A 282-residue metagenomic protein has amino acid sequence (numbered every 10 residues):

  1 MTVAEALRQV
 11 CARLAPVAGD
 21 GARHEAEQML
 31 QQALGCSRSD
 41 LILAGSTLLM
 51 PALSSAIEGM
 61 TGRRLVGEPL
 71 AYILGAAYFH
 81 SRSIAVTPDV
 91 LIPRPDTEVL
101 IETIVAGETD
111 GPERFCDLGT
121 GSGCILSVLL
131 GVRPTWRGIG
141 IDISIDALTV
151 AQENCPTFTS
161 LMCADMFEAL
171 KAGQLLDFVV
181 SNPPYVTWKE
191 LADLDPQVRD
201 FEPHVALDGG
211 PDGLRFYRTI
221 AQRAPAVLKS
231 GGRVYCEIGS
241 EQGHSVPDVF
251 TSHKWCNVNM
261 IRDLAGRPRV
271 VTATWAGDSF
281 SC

Functional and structural regions predicted by a protein language model:
M1-I42: Non-catalytic accessory regions of SAM-dependent methyltransferases
Q28-A106: Conserved AdoMet
S81, P112, G231: Phosphate-coordination loops involved in phosphoryl transfer and adenosine-cofactor binding
P95-D193, T219, E241: Conserved SAM/SAH cofactor-binding pocket of Class I
L129, V198, I220-A224: Class I S-adenosylmethionine-dependent transferase superfamily signal
Y185-R215: Mobile active-site "lid"/loop adjacent to the S-adenosyl-L-methionine
P211-W275: Conserved Class I SAM-dependent methyltransferase catalytic core
G277-C282: Flexible, glycine-/basic-rich loop-and-beta segments that form/coincide with the SAM-dependent methyltransferase
